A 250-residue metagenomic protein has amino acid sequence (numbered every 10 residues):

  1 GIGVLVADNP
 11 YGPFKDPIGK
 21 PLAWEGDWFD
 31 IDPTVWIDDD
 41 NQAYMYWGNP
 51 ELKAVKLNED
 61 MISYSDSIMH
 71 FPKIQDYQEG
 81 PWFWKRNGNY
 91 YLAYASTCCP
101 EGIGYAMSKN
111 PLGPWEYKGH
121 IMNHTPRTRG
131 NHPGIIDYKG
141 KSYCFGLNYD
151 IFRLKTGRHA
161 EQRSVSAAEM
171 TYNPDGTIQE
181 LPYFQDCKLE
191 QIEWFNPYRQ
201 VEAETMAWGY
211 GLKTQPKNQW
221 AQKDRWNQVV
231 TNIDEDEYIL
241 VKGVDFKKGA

Functional and structural regions predicted by a protein language model:
G1-A250: Carbohydrate-active catalytic/glycan-binding domains of CAZyme proteins, especially the secreted or lumenal ectodomains
